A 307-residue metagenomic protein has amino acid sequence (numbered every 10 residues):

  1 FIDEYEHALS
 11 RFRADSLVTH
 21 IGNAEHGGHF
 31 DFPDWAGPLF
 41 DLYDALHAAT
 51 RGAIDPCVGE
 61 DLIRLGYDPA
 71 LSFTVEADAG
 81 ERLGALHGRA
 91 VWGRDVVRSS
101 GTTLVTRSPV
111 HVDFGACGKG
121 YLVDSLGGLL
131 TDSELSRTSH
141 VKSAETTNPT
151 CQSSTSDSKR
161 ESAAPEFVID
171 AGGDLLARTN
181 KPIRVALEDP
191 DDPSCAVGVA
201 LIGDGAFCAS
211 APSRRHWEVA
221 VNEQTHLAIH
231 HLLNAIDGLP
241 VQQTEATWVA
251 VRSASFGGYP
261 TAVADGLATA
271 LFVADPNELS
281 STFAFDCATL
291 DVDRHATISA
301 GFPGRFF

Functional and structural regions predicted by a protein language model:
F1-F307: Mature catalytic core of soluble alpha/beta enzymes
